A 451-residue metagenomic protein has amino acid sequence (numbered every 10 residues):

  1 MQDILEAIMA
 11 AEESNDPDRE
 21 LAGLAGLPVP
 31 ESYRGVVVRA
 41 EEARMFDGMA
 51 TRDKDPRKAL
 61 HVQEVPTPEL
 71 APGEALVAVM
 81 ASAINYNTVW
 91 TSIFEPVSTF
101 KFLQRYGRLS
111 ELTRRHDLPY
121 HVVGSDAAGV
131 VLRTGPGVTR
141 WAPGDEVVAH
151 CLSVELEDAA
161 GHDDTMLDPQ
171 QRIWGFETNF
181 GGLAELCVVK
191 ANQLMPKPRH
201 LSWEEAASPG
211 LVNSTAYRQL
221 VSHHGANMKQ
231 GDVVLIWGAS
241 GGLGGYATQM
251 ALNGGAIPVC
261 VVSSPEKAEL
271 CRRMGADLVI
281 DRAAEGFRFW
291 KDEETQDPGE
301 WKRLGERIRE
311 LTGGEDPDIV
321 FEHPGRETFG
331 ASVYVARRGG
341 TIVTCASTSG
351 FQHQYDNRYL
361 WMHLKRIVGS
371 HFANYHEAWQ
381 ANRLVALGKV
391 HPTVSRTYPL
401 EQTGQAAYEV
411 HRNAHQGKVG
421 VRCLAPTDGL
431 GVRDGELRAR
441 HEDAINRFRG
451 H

Functional and structural regions predicted by a protein language model:
Q2-E31, G330-Y334, Y375-H451: C-terminal hydrophobic helical "lid"/dimerization subdomain of Rossmann-like NAD(P)H-dependent oxidoreductases
A11-G26, A43-A81, Y120-V122, G137-V138: A short N-terminal beta-strand-loop micro-motif at the entrance of redox/enzyme domains
P66-A83, P96-D158, P198: Glycine-rich beta-strand-centered segment in the early N-terminal region that forms part of a ligand/cofactor-binding
S110-P119, S125, S153-G238: NAD(P)H dinucleotide-binding glycine-rich loop of Rossmann-like/cofactor-binding domains, especially the beta1-alpha1
T215, G242-L243, E327: Hydrophobic/small residue at the entry helix of a nucleotide-binding pocket
K229, A336-R337: Helix-to-beta-strand junctions that scaffold the AdoMet/dcAdoMet cofactor pocket in Class I SAM-dependent enzymes
I236, L252-E327: Adenosine-nucleotide cofactor-binding segment
S347-H363: Rossmann-fold NAD(P)-binding glycine/threonine-rich loop
